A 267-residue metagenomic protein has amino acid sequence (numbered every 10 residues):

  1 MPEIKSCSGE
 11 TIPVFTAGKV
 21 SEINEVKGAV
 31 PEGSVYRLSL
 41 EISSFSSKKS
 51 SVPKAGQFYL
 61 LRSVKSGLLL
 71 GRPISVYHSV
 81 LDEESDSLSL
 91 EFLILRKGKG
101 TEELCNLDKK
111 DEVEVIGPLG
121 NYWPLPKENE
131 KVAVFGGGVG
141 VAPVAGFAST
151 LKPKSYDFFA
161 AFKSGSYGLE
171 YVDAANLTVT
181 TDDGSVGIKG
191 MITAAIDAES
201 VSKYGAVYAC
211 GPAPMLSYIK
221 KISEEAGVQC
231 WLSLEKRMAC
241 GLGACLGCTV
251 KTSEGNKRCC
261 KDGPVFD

Functional and structural regions predicted by a protein language model:
P2-K109: Ferredoxin-reductase
P53-G56, P73, V144, K189 (+2 more regions): A general structural signal for well-ordered alpha-helical segments in protein cores
V64-K65, P118, S253: Short, surface-exposed secondary-structure boundary micro-motifs
G67-I74, G120-E128, C260: Short, Lys/Arg- and Gly-enriched loop/turn segments at beta-strand edges
K99-E235: FNR/FR-type flavoprotein reductase catalytic core
P143, A213-P214, E235-P264: Local cysteine-cluster metal-coordination motifs and their immediate loop/turn environment, predominantly Fe-S cluster
